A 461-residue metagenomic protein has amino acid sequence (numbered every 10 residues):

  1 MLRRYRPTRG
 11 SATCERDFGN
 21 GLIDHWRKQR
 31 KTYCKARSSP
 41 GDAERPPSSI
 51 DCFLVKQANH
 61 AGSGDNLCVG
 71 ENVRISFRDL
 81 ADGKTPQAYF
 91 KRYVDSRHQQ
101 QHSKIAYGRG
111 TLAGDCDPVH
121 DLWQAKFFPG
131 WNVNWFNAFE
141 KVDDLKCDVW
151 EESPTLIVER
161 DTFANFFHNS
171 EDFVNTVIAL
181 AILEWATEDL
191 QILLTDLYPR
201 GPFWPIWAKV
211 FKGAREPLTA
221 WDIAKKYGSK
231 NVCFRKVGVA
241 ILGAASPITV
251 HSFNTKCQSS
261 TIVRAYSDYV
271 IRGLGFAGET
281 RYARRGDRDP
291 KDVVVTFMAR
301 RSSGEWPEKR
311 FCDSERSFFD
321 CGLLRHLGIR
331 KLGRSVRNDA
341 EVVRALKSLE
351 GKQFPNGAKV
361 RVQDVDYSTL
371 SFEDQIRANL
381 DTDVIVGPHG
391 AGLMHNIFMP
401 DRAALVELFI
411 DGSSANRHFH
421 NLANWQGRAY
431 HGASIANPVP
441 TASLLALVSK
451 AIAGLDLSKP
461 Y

Functional and structural regions predicted by a protein language model:
M1-Y461: The feature primarily captures lumenal catalytic ectodomains of type II secretory-pathway glycosyltransferases
